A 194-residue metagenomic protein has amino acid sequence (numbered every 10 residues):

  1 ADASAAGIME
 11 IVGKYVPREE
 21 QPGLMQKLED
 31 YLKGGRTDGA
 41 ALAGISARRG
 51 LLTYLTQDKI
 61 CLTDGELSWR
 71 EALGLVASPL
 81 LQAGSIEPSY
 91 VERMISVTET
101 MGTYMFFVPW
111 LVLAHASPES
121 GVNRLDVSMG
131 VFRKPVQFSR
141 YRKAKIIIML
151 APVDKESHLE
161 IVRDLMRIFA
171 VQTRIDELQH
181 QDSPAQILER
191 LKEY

Functional and structural regions predicted by a protein language model:
A1-Y194: Cytosolic covalent-transfer regions centered on His/Cys nucleophiles that carry phosphoryl or persulfide groups
